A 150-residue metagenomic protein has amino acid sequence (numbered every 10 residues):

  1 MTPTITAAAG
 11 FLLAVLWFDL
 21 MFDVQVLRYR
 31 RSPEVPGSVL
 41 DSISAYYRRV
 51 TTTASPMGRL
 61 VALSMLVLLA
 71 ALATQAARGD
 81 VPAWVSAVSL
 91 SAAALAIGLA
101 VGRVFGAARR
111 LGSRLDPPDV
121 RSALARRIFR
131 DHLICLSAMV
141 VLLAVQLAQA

Functional and structural regions predicted by a protein language model:
M1-T4, A8, L60, V85-A92 (+3 more regions): Physicochemical signature of membrane-embedded alpha-helices that form the seven-helix bundle of GPCRs, emphasizing
T4-M65, S113-A125: Interfacial loop at the N-terminal end of multi-pass membrane proteins
V15-D23, G98-A107: C-terminal TM-helix exit segments that contain a strictly Trp-centered aromatic cap at the helix terminus
M57-L72, C135-V141: Core segments of transmembrane alpha-helices that mediate helix-helix packing or line hydrophobic substrate/ligand
L69-P82: Juxtamembrane helix-break-helix junctions at the cytosolic face of small multi-pass alpha-helical membrane proteins
D80-G106: Short alpha-helical packing/oligomerization segments
G106-S137: Interfacial loop-to-transmembrane junctions
V145-A150: Juxtamembrane boundary at the C-terminal end of a transmembrane helix
